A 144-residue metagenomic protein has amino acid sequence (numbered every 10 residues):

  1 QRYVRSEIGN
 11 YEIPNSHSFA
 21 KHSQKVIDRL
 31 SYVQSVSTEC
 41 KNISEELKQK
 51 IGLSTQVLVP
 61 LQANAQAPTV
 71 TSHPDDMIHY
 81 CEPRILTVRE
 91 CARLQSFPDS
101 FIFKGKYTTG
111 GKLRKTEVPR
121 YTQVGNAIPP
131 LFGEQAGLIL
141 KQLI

Functional and structural regions predicted by a protein language model:
Q1-I144: C-terminal target-recognition/interaction regions appended to catalytic cores
